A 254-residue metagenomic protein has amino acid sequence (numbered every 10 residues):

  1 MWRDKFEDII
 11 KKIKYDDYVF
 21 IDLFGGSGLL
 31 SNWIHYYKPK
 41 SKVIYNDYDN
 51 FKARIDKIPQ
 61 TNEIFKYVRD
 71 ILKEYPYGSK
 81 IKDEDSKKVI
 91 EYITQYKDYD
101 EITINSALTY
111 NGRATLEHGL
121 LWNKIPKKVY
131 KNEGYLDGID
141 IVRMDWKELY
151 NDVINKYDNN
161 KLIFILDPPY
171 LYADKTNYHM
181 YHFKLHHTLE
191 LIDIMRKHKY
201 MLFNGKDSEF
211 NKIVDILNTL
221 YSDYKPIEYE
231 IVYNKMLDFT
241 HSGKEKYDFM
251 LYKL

Functional and structural regions predicted by a protein language model:
M1-D22, L29-Y36, Y48-D49, T61 (+1 more regions): S-adenosyl-L-methionine
L23, L166: Conserved beta-strand/loop positions that form the S-adenosyl-L-methionine
G26-L30, D49-K52, T109-R113, W146-L149 (+2 more regions): Short, solvent-exposed loop/turn segments at secondary-structure junctions
S41-D137: Class I S-adenosyl-L-methionine-dependent methyltransferase module
Y48, A53-D56, D137-N151, H179-F183: Adenosine-cofactor binding site in Rossmann-like domains, unifying the SAM/SAH pocket of S-adenosylmethionine-dependent
W122-N159: Short internal loop-to-helix segment that lines adenine-nucleotide cofactor pockets
P169-H187: Mobile active-site "lid"/loop adjacent to the S-adenosyl-L-methionine
L185-L254: Long, positively charged, glycine-interspersed low-complexity recognition regions
